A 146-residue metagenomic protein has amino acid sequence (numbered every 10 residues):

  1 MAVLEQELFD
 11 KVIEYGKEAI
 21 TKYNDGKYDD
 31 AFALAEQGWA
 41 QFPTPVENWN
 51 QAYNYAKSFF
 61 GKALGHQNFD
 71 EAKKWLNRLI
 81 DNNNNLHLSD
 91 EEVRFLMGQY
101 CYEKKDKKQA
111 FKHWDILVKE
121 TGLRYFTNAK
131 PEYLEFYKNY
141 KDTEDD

Functional and structural regions predicted by a protein language model:
T21, K62-G65, Y100: Residue-level signature for tetratricopeptide repeat
E36-W39, Y102-Y125: TPR/TPR-like (Sel1-like) alpha-helical repeat modules
P43-H87: Alpha-helical adaptor scaffolds
P45-W49, N84-D90, K119-E132: Boundary/linker segments of alpha-helical solenoid repeat arrays
